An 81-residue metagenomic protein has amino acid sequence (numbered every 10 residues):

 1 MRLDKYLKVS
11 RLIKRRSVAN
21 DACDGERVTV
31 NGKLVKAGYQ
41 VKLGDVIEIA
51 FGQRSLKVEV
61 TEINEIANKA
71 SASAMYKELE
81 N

Functional and structural regions predicted by a protein language model:
M1-V41: A basic, amphipathic helix-loop patch mediating RNA/tRNA/ribosome contacts
Q53-N81: C-terminal structural segments of small proteins and small subunits
